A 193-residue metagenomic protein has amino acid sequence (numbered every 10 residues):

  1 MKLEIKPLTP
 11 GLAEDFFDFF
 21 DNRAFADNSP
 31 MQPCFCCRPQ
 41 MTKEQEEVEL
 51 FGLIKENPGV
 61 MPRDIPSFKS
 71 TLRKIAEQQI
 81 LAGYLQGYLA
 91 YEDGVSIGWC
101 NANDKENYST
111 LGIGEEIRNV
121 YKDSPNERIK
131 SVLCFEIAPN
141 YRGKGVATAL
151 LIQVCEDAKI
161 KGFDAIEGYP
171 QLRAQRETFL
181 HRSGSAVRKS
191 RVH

Functional and structural regions predicted by a protein language model:
M1-P58: Conserved N-terminal entry element of GNAT/NAT acetyltransferase domains
D21-C37, C100-L111, D157-A158: Short, solvent-exposed beta-strand-terminating loops
E47-L53, N57-Y88, E106-L111, S131: A short helix-loop-beta-strand connector motif used in the catalytic cores of GNAT acetyltransferases and, in some
I75-A82, Y91, V95-C134, L180: Conserved acyl-donor/pantetheine-binding loop and adjacent beta-alpha core of acyl/acetyltransferases and related
I117-V120, F135-R142, L172: A short, internal acetyl-CoA/4′-phosphopantetheine-binding micro-motif in the GNAT/acyltransferase core
I129-V132, A158-T178: Conserved GNAT acetyl-CoA-binding A-motif
V132-I137, G143-K159: Conserved acetyl-CoA-binding loop-helix of GNAT-fold acetyltransferases
F163, S183-H193: Conserved acetyl-CoA-binding loop of GNAT-fold acetyltransferases
